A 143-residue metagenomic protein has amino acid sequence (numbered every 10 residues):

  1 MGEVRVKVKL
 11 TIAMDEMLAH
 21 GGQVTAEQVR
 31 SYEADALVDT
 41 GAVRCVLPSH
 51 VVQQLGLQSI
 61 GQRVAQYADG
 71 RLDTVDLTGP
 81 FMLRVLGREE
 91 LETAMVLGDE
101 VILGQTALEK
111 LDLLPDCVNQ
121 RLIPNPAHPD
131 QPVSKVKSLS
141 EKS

Functional and structural regions predicted by a protein language model:
M1-S143: Pepsin/retropepsin-fold aspartyl endopeptidases
